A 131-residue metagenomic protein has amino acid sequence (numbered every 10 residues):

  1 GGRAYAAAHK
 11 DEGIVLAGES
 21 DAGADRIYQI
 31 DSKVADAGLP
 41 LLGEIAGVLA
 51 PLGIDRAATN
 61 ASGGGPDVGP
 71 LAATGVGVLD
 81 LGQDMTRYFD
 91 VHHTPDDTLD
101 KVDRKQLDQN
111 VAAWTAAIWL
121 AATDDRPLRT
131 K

Functional and structural regions predicted by a protein language model:
G1-D90: Metal-dependent peptidase/peptidase-like ectodomains
Y88-K131: His/Asp/Glu-rich mid-to-C-terminal helical/loop segments that flank catalytic regions of hydrolases
